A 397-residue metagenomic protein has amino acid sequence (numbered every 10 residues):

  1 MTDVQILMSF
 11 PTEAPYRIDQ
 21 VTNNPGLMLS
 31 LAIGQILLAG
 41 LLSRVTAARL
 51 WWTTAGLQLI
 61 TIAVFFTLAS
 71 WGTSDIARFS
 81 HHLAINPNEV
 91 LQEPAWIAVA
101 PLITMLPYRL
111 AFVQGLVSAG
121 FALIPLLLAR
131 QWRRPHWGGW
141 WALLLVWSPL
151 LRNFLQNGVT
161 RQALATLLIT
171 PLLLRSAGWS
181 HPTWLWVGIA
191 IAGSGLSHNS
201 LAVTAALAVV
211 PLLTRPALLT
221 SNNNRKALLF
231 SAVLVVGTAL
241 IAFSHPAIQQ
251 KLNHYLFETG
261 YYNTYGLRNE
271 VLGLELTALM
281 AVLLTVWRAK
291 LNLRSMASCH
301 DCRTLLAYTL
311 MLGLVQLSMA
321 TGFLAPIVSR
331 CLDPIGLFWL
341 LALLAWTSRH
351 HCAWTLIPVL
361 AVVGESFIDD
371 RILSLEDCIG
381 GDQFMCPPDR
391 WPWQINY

Functional and structural regions predicted by a protein language model:
T2-N23, G40-S118, I368-Y397: TM-lumen/periplasm interface segments of multi-pass membrane proteins, especially the first transmembrane helix
R49, A129-S148: Transmembrane-helix signature of polytopic, membrane-embedded enzymes that assemble or transfer cell-envelope glycans
T53, A69-H81, I85-I97, V203-I335 (+1 more regions): Alpha-helical transmembrane segments and terminal signal-anchor/GPI-anchor hydrophobic tails, characterized by long
L116-R133: Transmembrane-helix motifs of polytopic, lipid-linked glycan transferases
G139-V159, A163-T170, S200: Membrane-embedded helix bundles of polyisoprenyl
I169-W184: Membrane-interface transmembrane helices that cradle and orient dolichyl/undecaprenyl
T183-P211: Membrane-interface alpha helices of multi-pass inner-membrane proteins
F230-V235, H350-I368: Signature aromatic-anchored transmembrane alpha helix within multi-pass, membrane-resident enzymes that catalyze glycan
